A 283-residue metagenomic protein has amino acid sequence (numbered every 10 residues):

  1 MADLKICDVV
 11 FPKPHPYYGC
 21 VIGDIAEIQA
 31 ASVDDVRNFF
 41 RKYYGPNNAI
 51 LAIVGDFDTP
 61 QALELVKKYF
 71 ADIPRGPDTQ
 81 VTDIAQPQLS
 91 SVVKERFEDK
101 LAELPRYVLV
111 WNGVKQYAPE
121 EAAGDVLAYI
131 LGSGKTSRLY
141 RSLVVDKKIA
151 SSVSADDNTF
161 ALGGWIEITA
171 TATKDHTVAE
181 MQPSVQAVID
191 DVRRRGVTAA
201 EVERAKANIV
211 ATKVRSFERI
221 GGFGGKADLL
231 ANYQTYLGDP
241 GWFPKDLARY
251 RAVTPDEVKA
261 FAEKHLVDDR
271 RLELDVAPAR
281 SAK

Functional and structural regions predicted by a protein language model:
M1-N48, D72-A118, Y129-A179, E201-A211 (+3 more regions): Non-catalytic beta-strand/loop surface segments
G55-P60, K174-T177: Helix N-cap motif at beta-to-alpha junctions
Y69-P77, K147, Q186-V197: A common structural junction motif
E121-A122: Zinc-dependent metallopeptidase catalytic helix centered on the HExxH motif and its immediate flanking segment
G163, G238-P244: Acidic/histidine-rich, surface-exposed loop or edge segments in extracytoplasmic proteins
R219: Hard-cation-handling environments
A282-K283: Extracellular/periplasmic ectodomains of large secreted or surface enzymes and adhesion receptors
